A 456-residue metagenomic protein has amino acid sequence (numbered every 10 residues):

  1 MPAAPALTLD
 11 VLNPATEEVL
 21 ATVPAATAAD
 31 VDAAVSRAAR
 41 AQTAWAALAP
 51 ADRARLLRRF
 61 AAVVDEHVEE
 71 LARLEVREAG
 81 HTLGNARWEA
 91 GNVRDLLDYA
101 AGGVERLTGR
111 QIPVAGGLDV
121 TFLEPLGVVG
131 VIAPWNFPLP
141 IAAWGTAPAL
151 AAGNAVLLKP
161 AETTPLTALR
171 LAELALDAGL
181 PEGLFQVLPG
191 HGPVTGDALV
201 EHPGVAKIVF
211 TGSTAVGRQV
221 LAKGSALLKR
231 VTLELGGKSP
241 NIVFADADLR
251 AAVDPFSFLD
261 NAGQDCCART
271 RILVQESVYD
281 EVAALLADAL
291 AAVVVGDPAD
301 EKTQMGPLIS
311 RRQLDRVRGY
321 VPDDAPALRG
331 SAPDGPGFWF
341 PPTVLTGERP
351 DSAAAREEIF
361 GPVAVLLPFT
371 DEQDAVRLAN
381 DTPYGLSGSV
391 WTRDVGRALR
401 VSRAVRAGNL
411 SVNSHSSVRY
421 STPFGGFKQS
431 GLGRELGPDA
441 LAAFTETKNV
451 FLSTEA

Functional and structural regions predicted by a protein language model:
M1-G117: N-terminal Rossmann-like NAD(P)+-binding subdomain of aldehyde/semialdehyde dehydrogenases
A6-L9, R269, L386: Short loop/turn microsegments at loop-to-beta-strand junctions
T16-T22, V205, I242, V294 (+2 more regions): Conserved C-terminal structural/oligomerization subdomain of aldehyde/semialdehyde dehydrogenase
E17, A38, R53, E75 (+10 more regions): Residue-level signal for inorganic ion chemistry
L20-A26, A41-A47, V131, N241-F244 (+5 more regions): Short, well-ordered beta-strand elements within core beta-sheets of diverse protein domains
A39-Q42, A46, A61-V68, A72 (+15 more regions): Structural signal for hydrophobic packing residues in well-ordered secondary-structure cores of soluble enzyme domains
G109-R250, F369: Rossmann-like NAD(P) dinucleotide-binding subdomain of oxidoreductase/dehydrogenase enzymes
A215-R349, V412: ALDH superfamily catalytic-core signature
